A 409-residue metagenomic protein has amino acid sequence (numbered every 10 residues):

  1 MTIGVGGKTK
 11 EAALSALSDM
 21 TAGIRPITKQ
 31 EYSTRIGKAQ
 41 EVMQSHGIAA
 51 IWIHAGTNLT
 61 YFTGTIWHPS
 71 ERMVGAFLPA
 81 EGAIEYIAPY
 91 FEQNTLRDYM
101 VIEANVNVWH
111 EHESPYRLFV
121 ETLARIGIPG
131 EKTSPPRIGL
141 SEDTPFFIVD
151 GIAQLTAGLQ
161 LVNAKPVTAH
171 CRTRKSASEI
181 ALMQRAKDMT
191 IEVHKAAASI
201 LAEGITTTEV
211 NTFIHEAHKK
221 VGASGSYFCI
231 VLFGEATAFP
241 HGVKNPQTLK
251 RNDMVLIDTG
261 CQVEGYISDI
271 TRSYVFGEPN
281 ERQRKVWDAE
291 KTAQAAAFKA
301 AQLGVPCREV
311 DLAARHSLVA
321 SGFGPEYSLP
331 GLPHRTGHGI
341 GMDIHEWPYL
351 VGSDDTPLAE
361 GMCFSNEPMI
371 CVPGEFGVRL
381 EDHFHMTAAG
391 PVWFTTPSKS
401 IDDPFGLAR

Functional and structural regions predicted by a protein language model:
M1-R409: Active-site neighborhoods and metal-handling regions in enzymes and metal-associated proteins
